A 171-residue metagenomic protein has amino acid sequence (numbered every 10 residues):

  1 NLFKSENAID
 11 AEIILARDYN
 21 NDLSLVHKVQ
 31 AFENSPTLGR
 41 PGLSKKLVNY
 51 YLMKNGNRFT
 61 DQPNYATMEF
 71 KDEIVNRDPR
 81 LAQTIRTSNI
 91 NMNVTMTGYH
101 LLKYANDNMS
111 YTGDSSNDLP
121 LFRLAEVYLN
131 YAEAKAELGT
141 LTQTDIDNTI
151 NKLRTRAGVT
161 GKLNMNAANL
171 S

Functional and structural regions predicted by a protein language model:
N1-Q30, N57, D61-N64, M68-S171: Acidic/polar-rich alpha-helix caps and helix-coil junctions
N34-Y50: Short, cationic low-complexity segments
M53: Active-site-adjacent helix-turn-beta-strand microarchitecture at beta-sheet edges that either contains or buttresses
